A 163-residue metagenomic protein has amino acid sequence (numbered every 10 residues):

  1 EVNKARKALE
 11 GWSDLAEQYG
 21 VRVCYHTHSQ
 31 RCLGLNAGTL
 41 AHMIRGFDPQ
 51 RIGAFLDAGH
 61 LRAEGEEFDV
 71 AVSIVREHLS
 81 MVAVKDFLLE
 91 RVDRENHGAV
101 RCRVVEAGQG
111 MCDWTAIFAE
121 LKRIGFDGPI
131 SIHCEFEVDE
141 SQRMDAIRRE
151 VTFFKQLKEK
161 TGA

Functional and structural regions predicted by a protein language model:
E1-A54, I74: Active-site acidic/histidine proton-transfer and metal-coordination neighborhood in alpha/beta enzyme cores
E1-R22, H60, W114, K122 (+3 more regions): Structural motif corresponding to the early beta-alpha repeats
L9, L79, V151: Short amphipathic alpha-helical/adjacent loop interface patches that line ligand and macromolecule-binding sites
V23-Y25, I52-D57, S80-V84, G128-C134: Hydrophobic faces of well-ordered beta-strands that scaffold small-molecule active sites in alpha/beta enzyme cores
G34-A37, H60-D127, E137, S141-D145: Gly/Pro-rich active-site loop or hairpin
Q142-A163: C-terminal helical cap(s) of enzyme catalytic domains, especially alpha/beta-barrels
